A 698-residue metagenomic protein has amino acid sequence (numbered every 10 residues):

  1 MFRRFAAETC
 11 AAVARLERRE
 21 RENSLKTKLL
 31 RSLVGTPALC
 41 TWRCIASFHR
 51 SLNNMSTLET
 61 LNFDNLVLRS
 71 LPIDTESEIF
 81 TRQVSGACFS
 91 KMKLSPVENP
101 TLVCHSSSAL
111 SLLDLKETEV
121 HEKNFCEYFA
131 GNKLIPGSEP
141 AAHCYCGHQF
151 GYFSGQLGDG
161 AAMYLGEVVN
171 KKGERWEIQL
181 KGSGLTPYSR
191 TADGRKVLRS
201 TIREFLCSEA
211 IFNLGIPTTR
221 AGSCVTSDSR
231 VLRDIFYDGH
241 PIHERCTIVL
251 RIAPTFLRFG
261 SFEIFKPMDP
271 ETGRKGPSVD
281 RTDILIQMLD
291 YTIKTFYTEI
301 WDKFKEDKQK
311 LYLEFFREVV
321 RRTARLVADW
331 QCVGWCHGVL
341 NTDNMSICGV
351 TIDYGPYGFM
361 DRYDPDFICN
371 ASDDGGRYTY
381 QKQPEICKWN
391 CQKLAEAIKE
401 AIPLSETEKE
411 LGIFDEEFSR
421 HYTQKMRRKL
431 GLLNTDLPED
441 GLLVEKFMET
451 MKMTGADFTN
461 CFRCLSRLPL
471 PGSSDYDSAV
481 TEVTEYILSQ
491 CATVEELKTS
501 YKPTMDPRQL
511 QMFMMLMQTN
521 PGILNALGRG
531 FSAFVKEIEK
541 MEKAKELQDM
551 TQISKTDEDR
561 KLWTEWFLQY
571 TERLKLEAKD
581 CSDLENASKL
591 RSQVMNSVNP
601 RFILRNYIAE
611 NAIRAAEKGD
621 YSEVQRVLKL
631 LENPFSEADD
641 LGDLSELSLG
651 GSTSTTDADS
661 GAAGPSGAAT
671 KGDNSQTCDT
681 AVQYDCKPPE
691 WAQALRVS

Functional and structural regions predicted by a protein language model:
M1-P37, T41, E122: Intrinsically disordered, low-complexity basic segments at termini and long loops, enriched in Pro/Gly and/or Arg/Ser
F2-A6, C10, W42-C144, G376 (+1 more regions): Regulatory N- and C-terminal appendages and interdomain linkers associated with kinase/kinase-like NTP transferase
E78-S85, W176-P187, L289-I293, Y297 (+3 more regions): Active-site-adjacent bridging/hinge elements
N99-L102, S107-F125, F129-D302, C348-V350 (+6 more regions): Conserved ATP-binding subdomain of kinase catalytic cores across diverse folds
Y188-D193, S372-G376, L590-R591: Glycine/charged-rich beta-loop-alpha catalytic/anionic-binding loops adjacent to active sites
T201, V231, D238-H337, C348-G455 (+1 more regions): ATP-dependent phospho-/nucleotidyl transfer catalytic cores
L340: Hydrophobic HxD+1 residue recognition
